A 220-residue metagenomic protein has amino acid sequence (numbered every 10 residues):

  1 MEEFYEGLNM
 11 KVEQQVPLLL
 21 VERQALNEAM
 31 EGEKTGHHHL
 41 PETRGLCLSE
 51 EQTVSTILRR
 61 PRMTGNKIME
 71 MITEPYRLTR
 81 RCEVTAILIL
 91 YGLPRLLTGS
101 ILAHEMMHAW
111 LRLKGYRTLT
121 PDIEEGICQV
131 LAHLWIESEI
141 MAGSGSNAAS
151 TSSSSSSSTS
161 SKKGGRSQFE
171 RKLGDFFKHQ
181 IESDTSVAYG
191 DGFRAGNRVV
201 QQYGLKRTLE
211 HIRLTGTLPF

Functional and structural regions predicted by a protein language model:
M1-E83, Y91-G92, T217-F220: A metal-dependent hydrolase signature that marks the N-terminal structural subdomain at the beginning of catalytic folds
E2-L19, S153-F220: Pan-zinc metallopeptidase signature
L19-R23, T118-E124, G145, I212-T217: Short amphipathic alpha-helical segments embedded in low-complexity Lys/Glu-rich regions
R81-L102, Y116-T120: Short pre-active-site segment immediately N-terminal to the catalytic Zn-binding motif
Y91-G92, I101, D122, V130 (+2 more regions): Intrinsically disordered, low-complexity, Ser/Thr/Glu/Asp/Lys/Arg-enriched terminal regions and linkers of eukaryotic
R95-S100, P121, E125, T185 (+1 more regions): Solvent-exposed, acidic/flexible segments
S100-L113, E125-Q129: Active-site recognition of the HExxH zinc-binding catalytic motif
K114-Q180: Post-HExxH zinc-binding segment in Zn-dependent metallohydrolases
